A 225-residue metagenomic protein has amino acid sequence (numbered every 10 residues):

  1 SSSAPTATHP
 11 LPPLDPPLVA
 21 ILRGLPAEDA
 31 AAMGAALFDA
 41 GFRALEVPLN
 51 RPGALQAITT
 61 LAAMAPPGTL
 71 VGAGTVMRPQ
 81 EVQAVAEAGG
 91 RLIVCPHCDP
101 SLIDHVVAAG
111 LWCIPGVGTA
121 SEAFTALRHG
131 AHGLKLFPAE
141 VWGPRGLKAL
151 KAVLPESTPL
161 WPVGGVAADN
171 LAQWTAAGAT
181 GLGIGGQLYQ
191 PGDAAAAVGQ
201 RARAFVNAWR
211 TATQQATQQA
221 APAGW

Functional and structural regions predicted by a protein language model:
S1-G24, R210, P222-W225: N-terminal amphipathic alpha-helix/helix-capping segment at the start of soluble metabolic enzymes
P16-L18, M64-A73, G90-R91, H105-I114 (+1 more regions): Short beta-strand/loop segments at the ligand-binding rim of alpha/beta enzyme cores
A20, L37, V85, L134 (+2 more regions): Conserved, mostly hydrophobic/aromatic
I21-R23, A44-R51, T69-M77, G90-C98 (+3 more regions): Catalytic beta/alpha-barrel core
F38, F42-L61, G186-D193: Glycine-rich, proline-tolerant flexible connector loops at the mouths of alpha/beta enzymes
R78-A88, S121-H129, V166-L182: Catalytic cores of alpha/beta
L92, P96-L102, K135-P144, G178-R201: Glycine-rich phosphate-binding active-site loops on the catalytic face of alpha/beta enzymes
V106-A108, P191-A216, A220-W225: C-terminal helical cap(s) of enzyme catalytic domains, especially alpha/beta-barrels
